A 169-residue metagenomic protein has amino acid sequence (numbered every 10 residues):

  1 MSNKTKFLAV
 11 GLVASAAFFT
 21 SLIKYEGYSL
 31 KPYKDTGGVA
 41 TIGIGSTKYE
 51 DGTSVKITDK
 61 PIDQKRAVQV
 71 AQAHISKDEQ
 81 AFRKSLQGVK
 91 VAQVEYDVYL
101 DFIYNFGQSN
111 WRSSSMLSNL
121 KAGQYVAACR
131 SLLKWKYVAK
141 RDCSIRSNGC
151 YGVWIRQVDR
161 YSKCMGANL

Functional and structural regions predicted by a protein language model:
M1-G11, A17-G38, S46-K48, K65-A73 (+2 more regions): Long, amphipathic alpha-helical surface segments
S29, T36-A40, T53, T58 (+1 more regions): Generic structural motif recognizing short loop/turn segments at the entrances and edges of beta-strands
G38-A40, I44, Y96, L100: Small-residue-enriched, tightly packed secondary-structure blocks
G45-D63: Acidic/histidine-rich, surface-exposed loop or edge segments in extracytoplasmic proteins
K60-S115: Mid-length scaffold segments of soluble, non-membrane domains
